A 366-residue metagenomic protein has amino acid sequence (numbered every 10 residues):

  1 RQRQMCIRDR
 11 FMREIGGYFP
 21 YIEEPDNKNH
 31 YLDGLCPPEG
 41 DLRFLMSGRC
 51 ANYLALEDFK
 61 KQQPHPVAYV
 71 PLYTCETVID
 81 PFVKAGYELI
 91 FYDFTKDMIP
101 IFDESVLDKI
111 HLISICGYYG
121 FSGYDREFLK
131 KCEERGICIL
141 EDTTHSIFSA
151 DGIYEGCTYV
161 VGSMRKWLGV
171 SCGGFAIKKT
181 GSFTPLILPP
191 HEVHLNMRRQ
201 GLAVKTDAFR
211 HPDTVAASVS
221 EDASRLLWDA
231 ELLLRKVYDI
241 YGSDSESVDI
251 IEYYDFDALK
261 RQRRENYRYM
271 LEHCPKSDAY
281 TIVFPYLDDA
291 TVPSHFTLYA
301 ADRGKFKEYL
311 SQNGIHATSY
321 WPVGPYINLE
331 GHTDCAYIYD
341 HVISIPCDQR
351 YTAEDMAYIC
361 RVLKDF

Functional and structural regions predicted by a protein language model:
R1-I7: Short, small-residue-biased leader/transition segments that mark boundaries at the very start of proteins
I7, C157-T214: Active-site PLP attachment segment
R8-Y31: S-adenosyl-L-methionine
G16, E39-R43, G48, T74 (+2 more regions): PLP-dependent aminotransferase class I/II
E24-D41, C50, L56-E134, C138-L140 (+1 more regions): PLP-dependent aminotransferase-like
R49-A51, T74-E76, D97, Y118-F121 (+7 more regions): Short, solvent-exposed loop/turn segments at secondary-structure junctions
M98-E104, F148-G152, G169-G173, N328-E330: Short, charged, surface-exposed secondary-structure boundary motifs
